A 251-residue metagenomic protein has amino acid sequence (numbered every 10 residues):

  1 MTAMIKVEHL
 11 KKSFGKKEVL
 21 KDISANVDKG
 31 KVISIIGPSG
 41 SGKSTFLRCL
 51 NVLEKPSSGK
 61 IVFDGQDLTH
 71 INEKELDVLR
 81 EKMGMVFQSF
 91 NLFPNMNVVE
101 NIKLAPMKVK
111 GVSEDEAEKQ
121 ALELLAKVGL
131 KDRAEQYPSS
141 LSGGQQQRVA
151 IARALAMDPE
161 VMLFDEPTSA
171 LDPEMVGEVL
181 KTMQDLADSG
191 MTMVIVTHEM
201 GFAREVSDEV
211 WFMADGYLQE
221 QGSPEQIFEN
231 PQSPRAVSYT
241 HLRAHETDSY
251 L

Functional and structural regions predicted by a protein language model:
A3-P224: ABC family nucleotide-binding domain
T168, T240-T247: Conserved small/polar residues in nucleotide/adenosyl-binding loops
A214-D215, Q221, E225-R243: C-terminal boundary and immediately downstream tail of ABC-type ATPase nucleotide-binding domains
